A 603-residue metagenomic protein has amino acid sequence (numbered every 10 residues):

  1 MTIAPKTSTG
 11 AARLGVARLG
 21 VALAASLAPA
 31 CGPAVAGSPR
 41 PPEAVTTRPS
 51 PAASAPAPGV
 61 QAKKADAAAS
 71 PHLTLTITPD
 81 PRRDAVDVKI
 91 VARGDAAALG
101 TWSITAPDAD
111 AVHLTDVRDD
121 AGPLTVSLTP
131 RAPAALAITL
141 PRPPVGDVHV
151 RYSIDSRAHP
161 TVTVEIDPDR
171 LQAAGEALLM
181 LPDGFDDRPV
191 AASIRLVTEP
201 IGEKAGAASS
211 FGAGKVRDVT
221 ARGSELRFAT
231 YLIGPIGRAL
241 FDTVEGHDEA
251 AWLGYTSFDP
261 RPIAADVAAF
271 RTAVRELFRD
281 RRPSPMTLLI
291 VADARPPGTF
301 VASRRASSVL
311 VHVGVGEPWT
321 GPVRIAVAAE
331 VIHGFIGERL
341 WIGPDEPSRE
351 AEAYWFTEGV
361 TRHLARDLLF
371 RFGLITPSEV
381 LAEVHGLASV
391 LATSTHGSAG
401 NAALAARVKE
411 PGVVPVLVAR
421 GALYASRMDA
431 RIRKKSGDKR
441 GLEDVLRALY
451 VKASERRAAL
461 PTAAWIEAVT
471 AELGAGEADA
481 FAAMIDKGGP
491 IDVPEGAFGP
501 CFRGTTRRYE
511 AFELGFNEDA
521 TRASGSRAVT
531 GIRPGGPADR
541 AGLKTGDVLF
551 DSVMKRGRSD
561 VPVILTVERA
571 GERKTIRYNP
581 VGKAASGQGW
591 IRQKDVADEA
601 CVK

Functional and structural regions predicted by a protein language model:
A17-A30: Bacterial N-terminal signal peptides
C31-V35: Bacterial signal peptide processing site
V45, P51, P58-V91, S454-K603: Beta/coil-rich, acidic/histidine-enriched accessory regions frequently appended to metallopeptidases
T78-P79, A109-I166: A surface-exposed beta-strand-loop module
R93, P143-D147, R151-G234, R238: Extended, low-hydrophobicity, Ser/Thr/Pro/Gly-biased non-transmembrane segments
D110-V117, E176-L178, D187-G212, V219-E225 (+3 more regions): Zn2+-dependent metallopeptidase catalytic core
R238-A353: Juxtacatalytic substrate-recognition/specificity segment
I342-G421, K435-S436, A453-R456: Acidic/His/Gly-enriched intrinsically disordered linker/tail segments that often contain short helix/coil "MoRF-like"
